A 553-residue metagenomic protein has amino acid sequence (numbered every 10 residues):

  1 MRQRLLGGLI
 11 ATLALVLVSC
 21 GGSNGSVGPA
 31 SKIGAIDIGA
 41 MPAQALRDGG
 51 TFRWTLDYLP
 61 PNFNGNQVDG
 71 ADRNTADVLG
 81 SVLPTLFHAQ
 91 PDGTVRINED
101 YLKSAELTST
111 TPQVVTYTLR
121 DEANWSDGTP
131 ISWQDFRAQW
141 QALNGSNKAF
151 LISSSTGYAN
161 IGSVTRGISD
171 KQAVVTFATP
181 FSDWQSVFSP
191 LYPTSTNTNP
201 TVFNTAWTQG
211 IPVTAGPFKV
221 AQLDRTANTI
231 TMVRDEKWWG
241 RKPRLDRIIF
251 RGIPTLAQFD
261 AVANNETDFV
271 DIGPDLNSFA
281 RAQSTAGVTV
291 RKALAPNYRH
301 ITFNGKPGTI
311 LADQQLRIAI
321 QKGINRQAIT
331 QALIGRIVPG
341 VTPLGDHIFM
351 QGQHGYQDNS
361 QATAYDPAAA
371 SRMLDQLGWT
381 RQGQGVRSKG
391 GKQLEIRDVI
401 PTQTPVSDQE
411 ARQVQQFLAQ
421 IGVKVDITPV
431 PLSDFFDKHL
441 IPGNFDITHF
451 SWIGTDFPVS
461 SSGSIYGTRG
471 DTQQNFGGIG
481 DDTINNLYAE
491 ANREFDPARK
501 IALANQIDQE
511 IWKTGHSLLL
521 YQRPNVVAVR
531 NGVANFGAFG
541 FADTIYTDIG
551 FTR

Functional and structural regions predicted by a protein language model:
A43-A45, T330, K424-F436, G463-N531 (+1 more regions): Extracytoplasmic/peripheral linker and loop segments enriched in polar/acidic and small residues with frequent Thr/Pro
A45-R47, T118, I152-P200: Surface-exposed binding/hinge segments that line and control ligand-binding clefts or catalytic entry sites
F52-T110, Q141, V213-T214: N-terminal lobe/hinge region of extracytoplasmic solute-binding protein
W54, G128, V262, D398 (+3 more regions): Periplasmic binding protein-like
S186-P243, R247, P367, R372: Gly/Pro-rich hinge or "lid" segments in bacterial periplasmic/extracellular proteins
A206, R234-R281, K424-D426: Ligand-site clamp/hinge motif
V233, A312-Q416, Q506, R553: Append "and occasionally in soluble cytosolic enzymes with long acidic Gly/Pro-rich linkers
V527-R553: Long beta-strand-rich cores associated with HINT superfamily self-processing modules
